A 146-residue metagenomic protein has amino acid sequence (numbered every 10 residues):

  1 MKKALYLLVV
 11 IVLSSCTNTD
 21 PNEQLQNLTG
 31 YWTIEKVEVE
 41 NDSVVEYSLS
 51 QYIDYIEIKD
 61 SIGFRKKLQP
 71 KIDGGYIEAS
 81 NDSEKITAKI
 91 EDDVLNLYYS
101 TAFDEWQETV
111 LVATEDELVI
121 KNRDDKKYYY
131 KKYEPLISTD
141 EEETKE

Functional and structural regions predicted by a protein language model:
K2-L8: Sec-dependent signal peptide recognition, specifically the positively charged N-region followed immediately by
V12-S15: C-terminal motif of bacterial Sec signal peptides marking the signal peptidase cleavage site
T19-T33: N-terminal helix-cap/turn-to-beta initiation motif at the start of protein domains
V45-I90: N-terminal glycine/threonine-rich, aromatic-flanked beta-hairpin/loop signature
I62-F64, D93-L97, E117-L118: Hydrophobic residues embedded in beta-strands of well-ordered beta-sheets
I77-L111: An anionic, turn-rich surface loop/hairpin at beta-sheet edges that serves as a generic interaction/coordination patch
V112-D116: Ser/Thr- and Asn-enriched, surface-exposed coil loops between beta-strands
V119-E146: Edge beta-strand at a domain terminus
